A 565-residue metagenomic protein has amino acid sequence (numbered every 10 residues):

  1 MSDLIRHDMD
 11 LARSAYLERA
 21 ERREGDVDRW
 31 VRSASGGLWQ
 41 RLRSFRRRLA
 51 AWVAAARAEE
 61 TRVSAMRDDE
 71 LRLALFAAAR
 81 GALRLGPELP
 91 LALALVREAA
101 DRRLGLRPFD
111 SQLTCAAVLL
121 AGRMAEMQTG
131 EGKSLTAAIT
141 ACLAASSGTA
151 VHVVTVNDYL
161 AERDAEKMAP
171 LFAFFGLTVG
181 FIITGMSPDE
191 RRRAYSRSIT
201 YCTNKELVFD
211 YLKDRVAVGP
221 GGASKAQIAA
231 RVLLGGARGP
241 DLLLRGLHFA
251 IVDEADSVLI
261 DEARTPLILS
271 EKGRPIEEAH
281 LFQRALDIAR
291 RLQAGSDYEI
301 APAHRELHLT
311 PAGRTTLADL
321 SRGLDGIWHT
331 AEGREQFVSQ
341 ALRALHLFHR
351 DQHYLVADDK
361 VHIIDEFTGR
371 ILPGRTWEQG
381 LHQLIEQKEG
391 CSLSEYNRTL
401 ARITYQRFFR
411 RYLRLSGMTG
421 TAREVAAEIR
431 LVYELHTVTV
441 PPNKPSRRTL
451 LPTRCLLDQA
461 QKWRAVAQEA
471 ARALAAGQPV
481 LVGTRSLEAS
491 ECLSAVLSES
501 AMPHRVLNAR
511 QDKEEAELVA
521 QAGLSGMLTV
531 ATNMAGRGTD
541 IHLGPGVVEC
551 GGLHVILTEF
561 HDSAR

Functional and structural regions predicted by a protein language model:
M1-R565: Conserved P-loop NTPase motor core
